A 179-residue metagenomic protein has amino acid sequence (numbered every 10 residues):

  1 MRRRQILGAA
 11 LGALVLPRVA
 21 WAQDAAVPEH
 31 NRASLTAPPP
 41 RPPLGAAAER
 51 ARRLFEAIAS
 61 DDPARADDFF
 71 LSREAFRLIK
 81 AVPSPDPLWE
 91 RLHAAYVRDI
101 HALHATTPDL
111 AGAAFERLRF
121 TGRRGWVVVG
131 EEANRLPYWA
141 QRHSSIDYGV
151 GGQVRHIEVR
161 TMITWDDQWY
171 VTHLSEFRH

Functional and structural regions predicted by a protein language model:
R3-L7: N-terminal export leaders
A9-A10, A20: Cleavable N-terminal signal peptides
Q23, P137-H179: Short beta-strand edge/turn micro-motifs at domain boundaries
Q23-A64, D68, F76-I79, S84: Short, low-complexity N-terminal intrinsically disordered segments enriched in polar/charged residues
F55-D62, F70-R77, Y96, I100 (+2 more regions): Sec/Tat-exported extracytoplasmic proteins
S84-R155: Surface-exposed, charged secondary-structure patches
